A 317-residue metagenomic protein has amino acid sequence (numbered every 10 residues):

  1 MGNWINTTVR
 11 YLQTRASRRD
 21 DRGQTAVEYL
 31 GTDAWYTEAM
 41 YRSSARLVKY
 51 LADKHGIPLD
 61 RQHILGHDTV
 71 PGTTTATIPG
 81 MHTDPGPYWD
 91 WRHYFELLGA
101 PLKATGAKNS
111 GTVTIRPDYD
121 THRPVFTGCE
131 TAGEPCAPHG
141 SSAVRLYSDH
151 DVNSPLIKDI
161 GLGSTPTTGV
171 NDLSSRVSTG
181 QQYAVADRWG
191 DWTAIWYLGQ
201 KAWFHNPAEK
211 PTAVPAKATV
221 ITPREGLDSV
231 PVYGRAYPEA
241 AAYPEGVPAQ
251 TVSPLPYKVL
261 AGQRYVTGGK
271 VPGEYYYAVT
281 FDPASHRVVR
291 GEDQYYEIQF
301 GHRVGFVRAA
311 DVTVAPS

Functional and structural regions predicted by a protein language model:
M1-N3, V27-T32, L65-T69, R188 (+2 more regions): Active-site-proximal beta-strand/loop segments in catalytic clefts of secreted hydrolases
M1-P58: Active-site-adjacent loop/helix surface patches within enzyme catalytic domains that shape the substrate-binding cleft
R22-A26, R61, W91, G180 (+3 more regions): Extracellular structured ligand-interaction cores
D33-H139: Basic/polar, cationic surfaces and motifs that engage anionic cell-wall and phosphate/carboxylate ligands
G111, R116-A186, I195, K201-A218: Long, intrinsically disordered, low-complexity transcriptional activation/regulatory regions
P155-D191, L198, N206, A240-F281 (+1 more regions): SH3/SH3-like (including bacterial SH3b) beta-barrel domains that bind proline-rich motifs or cell-wall ligands
T179, W196-V247, F281-S285, R290-S317: Boundary regions of SH3-family modules and the immediately adjacent low-complexity/disordered segments in eukaryotic
